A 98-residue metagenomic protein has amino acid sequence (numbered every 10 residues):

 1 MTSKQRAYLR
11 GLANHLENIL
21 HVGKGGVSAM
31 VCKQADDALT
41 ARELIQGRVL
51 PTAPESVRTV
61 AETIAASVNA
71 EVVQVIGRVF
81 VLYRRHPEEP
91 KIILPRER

Functional and structural regions predicted by a protein language model:
M1-R98: Positively charged, polar, low-complexity stretches
